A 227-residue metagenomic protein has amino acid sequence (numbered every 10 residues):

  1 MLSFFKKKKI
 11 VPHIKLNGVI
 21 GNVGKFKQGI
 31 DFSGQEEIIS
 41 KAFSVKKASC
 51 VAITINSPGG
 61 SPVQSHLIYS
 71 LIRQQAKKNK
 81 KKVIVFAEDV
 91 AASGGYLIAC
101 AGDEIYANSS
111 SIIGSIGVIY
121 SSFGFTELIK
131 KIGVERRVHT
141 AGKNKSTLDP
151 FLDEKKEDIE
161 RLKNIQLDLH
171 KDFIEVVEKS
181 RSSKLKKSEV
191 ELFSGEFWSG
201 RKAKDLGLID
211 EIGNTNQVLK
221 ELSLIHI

Functional and structural regions predicted by a protein language model:
M1-K81, V90-L97, G102-S180: Small-residue-centered hinge/linker elements
V85-A92, E191-E196: Glycine-rich beta-to-alpha transition loops that act as phosphate-gripper elements at the mouths of alpha/beta enzyme
G95, S199-G200, V218: Short, hydrophobic alpha-helical packing/hinge segments within bilobed ligand-binding/sensory domains
Y106-A107, I209-T215: Short acidic-hydrophobic, aromatic-tinged amphipathic segments that line or gate anion-handling sites
F173-L208: Secondary-structure end/capping motifs
G213-S223: A ligand-binding cleft/hinge motif common to bilobed small-molecule-binding domains
I225-I227: Conserved small/polar residues in nucleotide/adenosyl-binding loops
